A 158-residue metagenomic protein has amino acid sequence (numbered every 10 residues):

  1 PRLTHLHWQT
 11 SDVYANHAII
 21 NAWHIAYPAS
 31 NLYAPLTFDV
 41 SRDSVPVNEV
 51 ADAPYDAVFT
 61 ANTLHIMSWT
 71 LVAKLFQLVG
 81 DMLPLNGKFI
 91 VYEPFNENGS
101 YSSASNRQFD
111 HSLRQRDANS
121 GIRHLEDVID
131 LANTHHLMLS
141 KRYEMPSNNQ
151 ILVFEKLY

Functional and structural regions predicted by a protein language model:
P1-V47: Class I SAM-dependent methyltransferase SAM/SAH-binding core
D56: Conserved acidic residues
F59: A conserved beta-strand element that flanks and buttresses the S-adenosyl-L-methionine
I66-M82: A short, conserved alpha-helix within the catalytic core of class I
L83-N98: Conserved beta-strand signature within the Rossmann-like core of class I S-adenosyl-L-methionine
A104-H124, E144-M145: Acceptor-substrate binding/catalytic loop of class I
A118-H136: Short alpha-helix
L137-Y158: Core SAM-dependent methyltransferase catalytic element
